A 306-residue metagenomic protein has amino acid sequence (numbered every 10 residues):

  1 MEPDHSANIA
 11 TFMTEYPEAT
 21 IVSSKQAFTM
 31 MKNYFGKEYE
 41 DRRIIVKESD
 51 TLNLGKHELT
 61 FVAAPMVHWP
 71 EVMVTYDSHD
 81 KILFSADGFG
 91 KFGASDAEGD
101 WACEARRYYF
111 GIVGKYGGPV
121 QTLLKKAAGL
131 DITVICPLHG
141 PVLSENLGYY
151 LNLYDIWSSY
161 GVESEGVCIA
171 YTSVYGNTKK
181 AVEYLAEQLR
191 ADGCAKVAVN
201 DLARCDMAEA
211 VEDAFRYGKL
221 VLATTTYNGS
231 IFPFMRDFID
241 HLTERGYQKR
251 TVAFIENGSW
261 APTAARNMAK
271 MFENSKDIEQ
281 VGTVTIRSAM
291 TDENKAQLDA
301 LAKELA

Functional and structural regions predicted by a protein language model:
M1, K81, D87-G88, G140 (+1 more regions): Active-site metal-binding loops of divalent metal-dependent hydrolases
M1-L52: Active-site HxH/HxHxD metal-binding segment of metal-dependent hydrolases
E2-A7, T29-M30, H68-W69, G90-G93 (+1 more regions): Active-site environment of divalent metal-dependent phosphoester hydrolases
N8, D206-A210: Short acidic active-site motifs
F35-G99: Catalytic core of the metallo-beta-lactamase
S95-I135, H139-V142, Y184-N200, A210-A306: FMN-binding flavodoxin-like domain, especially the glycine-rich phosphate-binding loop
C136-E163: Short N-terminal or domain-adjacent regulatory/targeting segments
A170-D192: Short, charged N-terminal beta->alpha structural module
